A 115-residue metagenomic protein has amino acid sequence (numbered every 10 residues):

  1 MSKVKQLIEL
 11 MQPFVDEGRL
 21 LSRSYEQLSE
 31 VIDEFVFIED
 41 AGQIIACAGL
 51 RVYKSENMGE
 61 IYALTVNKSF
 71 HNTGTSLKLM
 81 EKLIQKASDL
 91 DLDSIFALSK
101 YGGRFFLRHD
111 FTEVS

Functional and structural regions predicted by a protein language model:
M1-R23, E39-A41: Short amphipathic alpha-helix that is part of the acyltransferase structural core
E26-I32: Short loop/turn motifs at secondary-structure junctions and domain boundaries
F35-F37, F96: Residue-level detector of beta-strand face positions
F37, Q43-V52, M58-T65: Conserved beta-strand in the GNAT
V66, N72-A87, A97: Conserved acetyl-CoA-binding loop-helix of GNAT-fold acetyltransferases
D89, K100-S115: Conserved active-site alpha-helix within GNAT-family acetyltransferase domains
